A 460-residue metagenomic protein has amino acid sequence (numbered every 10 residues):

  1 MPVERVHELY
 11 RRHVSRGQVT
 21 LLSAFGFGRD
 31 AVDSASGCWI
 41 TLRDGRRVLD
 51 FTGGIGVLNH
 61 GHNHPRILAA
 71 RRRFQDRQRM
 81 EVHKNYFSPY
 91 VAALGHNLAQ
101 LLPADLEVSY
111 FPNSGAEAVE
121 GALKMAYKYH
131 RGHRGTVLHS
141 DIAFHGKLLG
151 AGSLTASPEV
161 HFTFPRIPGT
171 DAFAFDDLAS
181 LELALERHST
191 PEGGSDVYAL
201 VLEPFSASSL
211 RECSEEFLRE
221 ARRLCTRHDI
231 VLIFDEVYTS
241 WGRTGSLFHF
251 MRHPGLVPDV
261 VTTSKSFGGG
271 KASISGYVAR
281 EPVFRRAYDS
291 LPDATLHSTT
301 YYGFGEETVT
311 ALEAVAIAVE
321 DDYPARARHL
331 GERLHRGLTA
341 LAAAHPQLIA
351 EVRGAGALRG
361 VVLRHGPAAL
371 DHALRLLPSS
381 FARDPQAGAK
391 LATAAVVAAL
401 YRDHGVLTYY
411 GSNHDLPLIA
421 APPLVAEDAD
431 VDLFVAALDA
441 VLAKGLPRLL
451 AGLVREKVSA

Functional and structural regions predicted by a protein language model:
M1-A460: Conserved N-terminal phosphate-binding loop of PLP-dependent enzymes in the Aspartate aminotransferase
